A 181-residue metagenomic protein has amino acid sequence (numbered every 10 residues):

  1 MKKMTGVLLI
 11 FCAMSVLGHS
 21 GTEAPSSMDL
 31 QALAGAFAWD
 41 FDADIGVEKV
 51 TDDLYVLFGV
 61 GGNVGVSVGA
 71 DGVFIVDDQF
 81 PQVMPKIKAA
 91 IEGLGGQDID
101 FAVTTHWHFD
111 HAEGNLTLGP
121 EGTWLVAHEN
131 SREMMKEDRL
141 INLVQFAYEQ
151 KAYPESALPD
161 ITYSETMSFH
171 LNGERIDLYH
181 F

Functional and structural regions predicted by a protein language model:
M1-M4: Positively charged n-region of N-terminal signal peptides that target proteins for export
G6-V16: Bacterial N-terminal signal peptides
H19-D44: N-terminal pre-domain segments of enzymes
I45-A90: Conserved beta-strand hairpin/beta-sheet module of binuclear metal-dependent hydrolase folds, prominently
V56, F74-D77, D100-T104, D177-L178: Short catalytic-loop micro-motif centered on adjacent basic/acidic residues
G69-F74, G95-I99, E174: Short, surface-exposed connector motifs at secondary-structure boundaries
A89-S168: Active-site HxH/HxHxD metal-binding segment of metal-dependent hydrolases
T162-F181: Core dinuclear metal-dependent hydrolase active-site scaffold
